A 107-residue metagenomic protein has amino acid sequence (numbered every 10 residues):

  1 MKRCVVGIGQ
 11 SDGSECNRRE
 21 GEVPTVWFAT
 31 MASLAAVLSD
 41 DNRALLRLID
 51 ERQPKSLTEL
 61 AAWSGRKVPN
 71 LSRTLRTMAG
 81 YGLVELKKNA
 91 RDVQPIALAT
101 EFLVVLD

Functional and structural regions predicted by a protein language model:
M1-E15: General nucleic-acid-binding
N17-A44: Short alpha-helical segments that sit at the start of domains
A32-S39, S56, L86-D107: Short, cationic-aromatic polyanion-contact patches
D40-P54: Short amphipathic alpha-helical interface segments
E59-W63, M78: A short acidic, leucine-rich amphipathic alpha-helix
G82: Glycine-centered, phosphate/nucleic-acid-interacting loop/turn motifs that mediate DNA/RNA or nucleotide
